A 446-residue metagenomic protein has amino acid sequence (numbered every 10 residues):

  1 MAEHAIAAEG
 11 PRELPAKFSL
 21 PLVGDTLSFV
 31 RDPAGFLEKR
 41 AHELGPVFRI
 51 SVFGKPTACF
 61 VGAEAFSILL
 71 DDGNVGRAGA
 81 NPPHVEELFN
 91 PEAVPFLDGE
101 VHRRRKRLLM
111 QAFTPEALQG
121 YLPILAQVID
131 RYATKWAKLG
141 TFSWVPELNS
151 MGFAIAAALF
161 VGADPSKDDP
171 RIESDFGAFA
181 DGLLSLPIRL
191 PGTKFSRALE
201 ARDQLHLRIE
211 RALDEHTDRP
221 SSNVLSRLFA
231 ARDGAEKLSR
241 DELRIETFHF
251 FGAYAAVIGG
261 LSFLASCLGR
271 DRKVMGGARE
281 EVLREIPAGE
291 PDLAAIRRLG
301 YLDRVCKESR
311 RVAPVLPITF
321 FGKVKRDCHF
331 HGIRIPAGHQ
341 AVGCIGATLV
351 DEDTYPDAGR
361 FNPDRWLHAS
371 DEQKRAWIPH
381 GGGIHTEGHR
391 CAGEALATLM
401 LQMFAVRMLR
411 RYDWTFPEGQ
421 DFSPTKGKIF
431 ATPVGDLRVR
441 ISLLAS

Functional and structural regions predicted by a protein language model:
H4-G10, L14-E38, F53-P56, E64-S67 (+5 more regions): Cytochrome P450 catalytic-domain helical core, especially the substrate-recognition surface and oxygen-activation
R12-S19, C267-L316, P336-H339, P356 (+1 more regions): Cytochrome P450 I-helix active-site segment
T26-E38, H42-G45, A288-H331, I378: Conserved cytochrome P450 K-helix E-x-x-R motif and the immediately C-terminal K′/meander segment
G62, A253-Y254, G338: Short, conserved phosphate/pyrophosphate- and ester-handling motifs at nucleotide-, phospho-/glycolipid
G62-N74: Short active-site loop/helix that positions an aromatic residue
A156, L205-I209, R232-R284, S309 (+2 more regions): Central I-helix of cytochrome P450 enzymes
D327, G343-D371: Conserved cytochrome P450 K-helix/beta-meander segment immediately N-terminal to the heme-binding cysteine loop
H389, L396-I429: Cytochrome P450 heme-binding "Cys pocket" and the immediately downstream C-terminal segment
